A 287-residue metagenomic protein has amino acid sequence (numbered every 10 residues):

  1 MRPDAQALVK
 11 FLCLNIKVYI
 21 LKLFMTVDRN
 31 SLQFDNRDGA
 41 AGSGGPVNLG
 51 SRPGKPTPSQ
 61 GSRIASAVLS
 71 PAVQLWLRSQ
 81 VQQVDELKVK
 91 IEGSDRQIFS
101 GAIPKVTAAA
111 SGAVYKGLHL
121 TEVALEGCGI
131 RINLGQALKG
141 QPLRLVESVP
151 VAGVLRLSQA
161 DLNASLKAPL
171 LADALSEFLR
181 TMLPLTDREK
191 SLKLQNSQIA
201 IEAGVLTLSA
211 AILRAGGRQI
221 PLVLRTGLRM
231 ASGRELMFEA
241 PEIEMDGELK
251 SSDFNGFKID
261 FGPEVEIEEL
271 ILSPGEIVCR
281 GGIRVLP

Functional and structural regions predicted by a protein language model:
F24-P287: Extracellular/lumenal and peripheral-membrane lipid-interaction modules
